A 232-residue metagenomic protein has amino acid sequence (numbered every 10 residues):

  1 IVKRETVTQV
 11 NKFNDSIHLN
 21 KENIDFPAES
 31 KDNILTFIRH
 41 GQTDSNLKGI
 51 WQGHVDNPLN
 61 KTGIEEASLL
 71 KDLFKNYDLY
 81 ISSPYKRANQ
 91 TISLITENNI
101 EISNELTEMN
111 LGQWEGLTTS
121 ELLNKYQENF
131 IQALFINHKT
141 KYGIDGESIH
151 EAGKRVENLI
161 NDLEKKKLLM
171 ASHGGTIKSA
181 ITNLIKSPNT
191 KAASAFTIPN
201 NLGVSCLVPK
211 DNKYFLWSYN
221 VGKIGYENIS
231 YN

Functional and structural regions predicted by a protein language model:
I1-I34, M109-E121, T182-N232: Acidic, low-complexity terminal tails and accessory targeting/binding regions of phosphate-metabolizing enzymes
K12-N14, I95-E157, S218-Y219, S230-Y231: Phosphate-handling substructures
P27-I102: Active-site-proximal alpha-helix that buttresses catalytic centers in soluble enzyme cores
L35, D162, K166-G175: Generic beta-sheet signal
T43, T176-I177: Short active-site segment of divalent metal-dependent hydrolases/proteases that encodes the spacing between
P58, N98-E105, N189-I198: Short hydrophobic/aromatic-enriched beta-strand-loop microsegments
S82-S83, K154, A171-S172: Short beta-strand scaffold positions
L94, S179-N183: Active-site signature of alpha/beta-hydrolase-fold catalytic machinery across serine- and Asp/Cys-nucleophile hydrolases
